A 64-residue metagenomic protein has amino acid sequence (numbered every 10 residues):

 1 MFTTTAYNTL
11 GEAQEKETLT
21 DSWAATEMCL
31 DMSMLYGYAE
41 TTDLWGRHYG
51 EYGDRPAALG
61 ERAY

Functional and structural regions predicted by a protein language model:
M1-Q14, T41-W45: Short aromatic-glycine-(Arg/Gly/Cys) micro-motifs in beta-strand/loop hairpins
M1-T3, M28, M32, R47-H48: Secondary-structure boundary/capping motif
T5, Q14, W23-L30, D54: N-terminal functional modules and adjacent low-complexity/disordered segments of proteins
L10, L19-D43: A short, charged, amphipathic alpha-helix used as a generic interaction element across diverse proteins
K16-T18, E51: Residue-level detector of high-confidence beta-strand sites
S33-Y64: Short, mixed-charge low-complexity intrinsically disordered segments
